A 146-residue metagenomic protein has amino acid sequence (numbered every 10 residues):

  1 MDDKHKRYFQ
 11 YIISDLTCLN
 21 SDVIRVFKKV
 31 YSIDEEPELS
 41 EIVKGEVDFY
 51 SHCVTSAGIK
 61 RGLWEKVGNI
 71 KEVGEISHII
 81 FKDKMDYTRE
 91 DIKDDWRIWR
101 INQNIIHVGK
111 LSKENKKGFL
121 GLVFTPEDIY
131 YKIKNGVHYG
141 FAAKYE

Functional and structural regions predicted by a protein language model:
H5-D15: Short beta-strand-centered aromatic/proline hotspots
S14-T17, S21, A142-E146: Intrinsically disordered, charged low-complexity linkers and terminal tails that flank or connect structured domains
L19-G45: Short solvent-exposed strand/turn elements
I42-E146: Beta-strand-rich cores of mature extracytoplasmic or soluble domains
